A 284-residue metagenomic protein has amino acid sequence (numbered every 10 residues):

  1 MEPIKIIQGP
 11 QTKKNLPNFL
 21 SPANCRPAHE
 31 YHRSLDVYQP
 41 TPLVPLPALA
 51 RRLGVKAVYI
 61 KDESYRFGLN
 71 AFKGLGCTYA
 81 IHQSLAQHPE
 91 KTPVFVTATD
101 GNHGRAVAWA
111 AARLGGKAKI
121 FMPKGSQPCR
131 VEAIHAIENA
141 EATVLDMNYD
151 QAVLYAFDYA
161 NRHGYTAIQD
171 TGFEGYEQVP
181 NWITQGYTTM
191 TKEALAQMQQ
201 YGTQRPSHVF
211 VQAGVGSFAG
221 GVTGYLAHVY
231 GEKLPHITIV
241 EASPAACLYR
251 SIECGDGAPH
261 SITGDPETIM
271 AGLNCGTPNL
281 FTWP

Functional and structural regions predicted by a protein language model:
M1-P284: PLP-dependent amino-acid enzyme catalytic core
